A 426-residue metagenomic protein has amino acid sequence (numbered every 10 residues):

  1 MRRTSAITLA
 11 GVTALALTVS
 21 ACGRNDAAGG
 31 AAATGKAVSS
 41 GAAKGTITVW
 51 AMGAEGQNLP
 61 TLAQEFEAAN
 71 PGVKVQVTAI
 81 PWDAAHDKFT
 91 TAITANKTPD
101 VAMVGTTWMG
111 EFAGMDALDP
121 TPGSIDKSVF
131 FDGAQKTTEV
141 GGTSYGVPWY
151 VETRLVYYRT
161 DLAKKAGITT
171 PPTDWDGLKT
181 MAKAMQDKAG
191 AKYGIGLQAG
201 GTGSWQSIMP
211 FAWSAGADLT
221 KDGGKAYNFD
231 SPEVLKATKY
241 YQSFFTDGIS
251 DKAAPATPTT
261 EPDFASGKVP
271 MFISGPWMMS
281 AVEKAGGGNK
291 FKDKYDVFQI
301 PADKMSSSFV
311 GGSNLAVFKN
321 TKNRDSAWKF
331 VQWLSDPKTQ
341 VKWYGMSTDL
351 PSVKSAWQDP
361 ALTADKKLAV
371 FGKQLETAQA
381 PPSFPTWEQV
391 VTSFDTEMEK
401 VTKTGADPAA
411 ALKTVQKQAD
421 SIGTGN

Functional and structural regions predicted by a protein language model:
M1-T48, A68, D126, D420-N426: Short, low-complexity disordered leader/linker segments with a strong preference for bacterial N-terminal type II
A37-A54, V73-T78, D100-V101, Y145 (+2 more regions): Short, well-ordered beta-strand elements
Q64-D132, K164-T173, G267-M271, G288-N289 (+1 more regions): Extracytoplasmic "Venus flytrap"/periplasmic binding protein-like
T106-T153, G177, K292-V297, A361-K367 (+1 more regions): Hinge/lid segment of periplasmic solute-binding proteins
D119-G133, Y193-A199, A217-K236, K284-K290 (+3 more regions): Short, solvent-exposed loop/beta-turn-alpha elements that line the ligand-binding surface or hinge of extracytoplasmic
Y145-V147, R154, D176-Y227, V269: Extracytoplasmic/periplasmic solute-binding protein
A182, G224-A253: Glycine-centered hinge/linker elements that transmit conformational signals in sensory and ligand-binding systems
G275-F291, P301-T396, G423-N426: C-terminal lobe and pocket-closing loops of periplasmic/extracytoplasmic Venus-flytrap solute-binding proteins
